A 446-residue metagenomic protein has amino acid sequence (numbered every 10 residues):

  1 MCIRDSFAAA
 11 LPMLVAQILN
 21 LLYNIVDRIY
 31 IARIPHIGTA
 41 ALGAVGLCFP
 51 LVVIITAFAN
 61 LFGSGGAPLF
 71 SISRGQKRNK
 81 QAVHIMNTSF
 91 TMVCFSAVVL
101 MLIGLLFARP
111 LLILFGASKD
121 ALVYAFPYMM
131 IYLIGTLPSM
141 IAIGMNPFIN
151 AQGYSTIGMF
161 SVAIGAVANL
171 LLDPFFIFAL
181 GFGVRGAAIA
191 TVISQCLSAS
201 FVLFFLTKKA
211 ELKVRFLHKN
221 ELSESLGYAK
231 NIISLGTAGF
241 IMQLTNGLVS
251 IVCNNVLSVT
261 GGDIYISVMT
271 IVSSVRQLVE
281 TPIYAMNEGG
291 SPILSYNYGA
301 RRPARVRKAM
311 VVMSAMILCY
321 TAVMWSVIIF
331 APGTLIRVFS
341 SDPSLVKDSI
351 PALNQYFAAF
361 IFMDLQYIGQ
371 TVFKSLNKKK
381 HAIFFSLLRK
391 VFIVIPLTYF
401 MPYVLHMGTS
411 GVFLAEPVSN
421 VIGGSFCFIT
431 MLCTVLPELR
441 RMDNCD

Functional and structural regions predicted by a protein language model:
M1-A10, F70-G135, G181-G236, L294-A359 (+1 more regions): Short alpha-helical transmembrane segments in multi-pass integral membrane proteins
R4-I37, P50-G65, L69, C94-M101 (+5 more regions): N-terminal transmembrane alpha-helices
A8-D27, I131, G165, S194-S198 (+4 more regions): Transmembrane helical elements of multi-pass membrane transporters/channels
I18, L22-G43, L112-K119, F175-F182 (+5 more regions): Helix-terminus/linker motif at the lipid-water interface of multi-pass membrane proteins
T39-P50, A125-M129, A188, G261-L278 (+2 more regions): Small-residue hotspots at the loop-to-helix junctions and early N-terminal turns of transmembrane alpha-helices
L42-L102, S139-G158, N254, I266-S326 (+2 more regions): Small-residue-rich hydrophobic transmembrane alpha-helices
N60-G63, Y132-N150, G158-A166, A187-V202 (+5 more regions): Short runs within selected transmembrane alpha-helices of multi-pass transporters and secretion channels
G104, P147, D173, I177 (+9 more regions): Structural signal for membrane-spanning alpha-helices in multi-pass inner-membrane proteins, emphasizing helix cores
